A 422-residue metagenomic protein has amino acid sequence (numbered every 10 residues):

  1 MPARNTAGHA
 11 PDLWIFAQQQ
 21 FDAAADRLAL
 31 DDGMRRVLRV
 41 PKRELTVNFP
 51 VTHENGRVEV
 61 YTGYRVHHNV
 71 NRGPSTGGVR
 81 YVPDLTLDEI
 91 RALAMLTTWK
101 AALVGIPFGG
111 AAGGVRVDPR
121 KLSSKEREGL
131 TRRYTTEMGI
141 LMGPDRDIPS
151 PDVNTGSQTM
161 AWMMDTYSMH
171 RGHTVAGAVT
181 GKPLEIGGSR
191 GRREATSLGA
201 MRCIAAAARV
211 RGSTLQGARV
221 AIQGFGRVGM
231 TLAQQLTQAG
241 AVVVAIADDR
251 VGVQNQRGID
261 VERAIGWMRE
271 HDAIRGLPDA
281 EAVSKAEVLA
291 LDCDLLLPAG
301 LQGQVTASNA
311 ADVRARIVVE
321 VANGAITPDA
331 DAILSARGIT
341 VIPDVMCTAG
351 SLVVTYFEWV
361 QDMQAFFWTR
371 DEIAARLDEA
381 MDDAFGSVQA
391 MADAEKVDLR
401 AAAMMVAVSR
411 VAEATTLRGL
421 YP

Functional and structural regions predicted by a protein language model:
R4-D12, A207-A208, A311-P422: Adenosine-phosphate binding glycine-rich loop
R4-N48: Short, Gly/Pro- and small/polar-rich lid/capping loops
D31-V37, G105, G143-P151, H173-G177 (+3 more regions): Flexible, glycine/charged-enriched surface loops at secondary-structure junctions
R36, V47-P119: Glycine-rich, N-terminal phosphate-binding loop and its surrounding beta-alpha-beta segment
A101-Q216: Glycine/serine-rich phosphate-binding loop and adjoining beta1-alpha1 elements at the start of nucleotide-handling
G188-A290: Glycine-rich phosphate/diphosphate-binding loop of Rossmann-like nucleotide-binding domains
V251-V341, M346: Rossmann-like adenosine-cofactor binding region
